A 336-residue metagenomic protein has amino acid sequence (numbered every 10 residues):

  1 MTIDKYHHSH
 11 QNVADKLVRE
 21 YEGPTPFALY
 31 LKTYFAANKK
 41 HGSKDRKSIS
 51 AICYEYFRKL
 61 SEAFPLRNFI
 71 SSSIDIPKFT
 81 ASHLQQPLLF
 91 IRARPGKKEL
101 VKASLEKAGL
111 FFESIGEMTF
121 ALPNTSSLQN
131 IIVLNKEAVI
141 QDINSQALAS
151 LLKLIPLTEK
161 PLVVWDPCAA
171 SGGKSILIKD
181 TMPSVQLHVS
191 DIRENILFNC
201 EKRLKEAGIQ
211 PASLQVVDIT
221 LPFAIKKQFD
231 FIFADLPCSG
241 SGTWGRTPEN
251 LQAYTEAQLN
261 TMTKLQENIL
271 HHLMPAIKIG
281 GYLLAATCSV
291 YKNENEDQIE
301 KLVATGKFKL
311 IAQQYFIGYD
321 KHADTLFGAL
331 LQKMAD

Functional and structural regions predicted by a protein language model:
M1-D336: S-adenosylmethionine
